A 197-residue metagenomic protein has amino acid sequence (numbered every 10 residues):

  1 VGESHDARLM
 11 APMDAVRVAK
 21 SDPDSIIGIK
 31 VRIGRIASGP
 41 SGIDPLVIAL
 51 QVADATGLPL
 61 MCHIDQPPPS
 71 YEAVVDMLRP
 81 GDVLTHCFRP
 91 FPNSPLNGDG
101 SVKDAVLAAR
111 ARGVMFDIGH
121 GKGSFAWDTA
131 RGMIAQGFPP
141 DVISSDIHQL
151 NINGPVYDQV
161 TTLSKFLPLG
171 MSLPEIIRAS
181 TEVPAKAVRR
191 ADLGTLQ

Functional and structural regions predicted by a protein language model:
V1-I33: Divalent-metal coordination cores built from histidine and acidic residues
H5-L9, M13, P23, G39 (+8 more regions): Electropositive phosphate-/nucleotide-binding environments in soluble metabolic enzymes
L9, I64-P68, K186-V188: Short gly/ser/thr-rich secondary-structure transition/capping motifs
R17-V18, V75, L196-Q197: Short secondary-structure boundary/capping segments
V18, D22, R32, G81 (+9 more regions): Change "in soluble alpha/beta enzymes" to "in soluble alpha/beta proteins
V31-G132, Q136-N153: Active-site core of metal-dependent hydrolases
D128-Q197: His/Asp/Glu-enriched, well-ordered alpha-helical/loop segment that forms or immediately abuts the divalent-metal
